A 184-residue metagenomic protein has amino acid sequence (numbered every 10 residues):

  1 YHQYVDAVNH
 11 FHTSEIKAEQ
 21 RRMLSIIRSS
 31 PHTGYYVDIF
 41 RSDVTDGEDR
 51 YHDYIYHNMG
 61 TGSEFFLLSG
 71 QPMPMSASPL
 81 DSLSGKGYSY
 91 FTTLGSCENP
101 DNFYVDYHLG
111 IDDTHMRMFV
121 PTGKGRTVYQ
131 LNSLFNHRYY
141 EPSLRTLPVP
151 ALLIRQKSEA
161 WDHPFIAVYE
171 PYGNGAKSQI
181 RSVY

Functional and structural regions predicted by a protein language model:
Y1-Y184: CBM-like, beta-strand-rich accessory domains located in the C-terminal region of large, secreted polysaccharide-active
